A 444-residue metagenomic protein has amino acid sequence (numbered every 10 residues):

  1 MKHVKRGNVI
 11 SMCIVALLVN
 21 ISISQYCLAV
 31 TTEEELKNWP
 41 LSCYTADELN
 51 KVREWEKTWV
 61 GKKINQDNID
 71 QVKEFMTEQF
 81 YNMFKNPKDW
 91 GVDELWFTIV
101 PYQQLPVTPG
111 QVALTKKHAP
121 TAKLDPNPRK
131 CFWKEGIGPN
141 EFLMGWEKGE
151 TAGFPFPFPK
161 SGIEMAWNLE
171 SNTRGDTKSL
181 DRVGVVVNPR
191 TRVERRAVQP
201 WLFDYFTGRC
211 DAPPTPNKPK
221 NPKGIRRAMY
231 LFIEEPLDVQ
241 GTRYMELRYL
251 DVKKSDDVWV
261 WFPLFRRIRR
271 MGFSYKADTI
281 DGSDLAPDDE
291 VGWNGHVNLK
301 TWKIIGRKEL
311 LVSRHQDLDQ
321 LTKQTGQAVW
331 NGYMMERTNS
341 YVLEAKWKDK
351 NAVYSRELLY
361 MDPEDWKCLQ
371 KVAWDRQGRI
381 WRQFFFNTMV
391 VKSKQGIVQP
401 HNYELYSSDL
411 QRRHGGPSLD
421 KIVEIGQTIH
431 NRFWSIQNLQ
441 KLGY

Functional and structural regions predicted by a protein language model:
M1-V9: N-terminal secretory signal peptides that target proteins for export/translocation
S11-S22: Bacterial N-terminal signal peptides
I23-A29: Sec/Tat signal peptide C-region and signal peptidase I cleavage site
V30-S255: Solvent-exposed N-terminal domain segments of exported/luminal and surface proteins
P128, A197-P222, E234-E235, E290-L359 (+1 more regions): Extended beta-strand-rich segments in extracellular/periplasmic secretory proteins, especially within noncatalytic
E147-D181, V185, V193-R196, L250-S255 (+2 more regions): Flexible, processing/modification-adjacent segments and terminal tails in exported/periplasmic/extracellular proteins
G332, Q411-G443: Low-complexity, Gly/Ser/Thr/Pro-rich intrinsically disordered linker/tail segments
K346-I422: C-terminal soluble interaction/assembly domains
